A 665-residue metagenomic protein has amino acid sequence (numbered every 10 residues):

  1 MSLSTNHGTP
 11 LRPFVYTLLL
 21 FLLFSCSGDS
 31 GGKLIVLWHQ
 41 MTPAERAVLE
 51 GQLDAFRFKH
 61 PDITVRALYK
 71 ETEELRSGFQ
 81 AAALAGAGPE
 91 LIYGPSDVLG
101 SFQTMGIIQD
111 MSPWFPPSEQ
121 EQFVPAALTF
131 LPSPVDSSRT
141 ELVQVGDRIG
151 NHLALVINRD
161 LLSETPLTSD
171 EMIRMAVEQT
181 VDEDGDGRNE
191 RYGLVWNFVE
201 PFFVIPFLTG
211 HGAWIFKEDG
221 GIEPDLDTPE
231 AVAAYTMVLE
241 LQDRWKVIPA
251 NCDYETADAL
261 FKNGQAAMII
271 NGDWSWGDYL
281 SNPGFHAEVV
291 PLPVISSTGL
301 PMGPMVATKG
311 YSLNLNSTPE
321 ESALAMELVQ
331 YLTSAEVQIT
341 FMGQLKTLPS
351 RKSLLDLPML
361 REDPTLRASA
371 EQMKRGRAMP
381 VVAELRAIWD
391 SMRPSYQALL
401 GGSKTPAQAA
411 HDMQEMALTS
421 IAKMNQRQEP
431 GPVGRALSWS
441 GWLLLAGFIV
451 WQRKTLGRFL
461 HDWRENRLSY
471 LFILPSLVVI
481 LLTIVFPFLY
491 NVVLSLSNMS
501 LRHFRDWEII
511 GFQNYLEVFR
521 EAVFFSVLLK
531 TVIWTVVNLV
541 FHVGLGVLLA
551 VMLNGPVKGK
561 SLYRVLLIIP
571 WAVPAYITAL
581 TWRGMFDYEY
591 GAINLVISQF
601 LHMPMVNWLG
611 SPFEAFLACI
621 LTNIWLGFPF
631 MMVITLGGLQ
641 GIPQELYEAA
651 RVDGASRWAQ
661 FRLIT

Functional and structural regions predicted by a protein language model:
P89-E90, S118-L161, Y192-G193, T298-P304 (+1 more regions): A structural signal for short loop-to-beta-strand junctions that line the ligand-binding cleft of periplasmic/secreted
S96-H152, D170-M175, E288-P291: Hinge/lid segment of periplasmic solute-binding proteins
A126-L131, M342-P394, A398: Long, aromatic- and glycine/proline-rich binding clefts that accommodate carbohydrate-like moieties
S137-T140, V232, E240-P249, S281-T347 (+3 more regions): Extracytoplasmic/periplasmic substrate-recognition and gating elements
S138-L153, E171-E223, A266: Extracytoplasmic/periplasmic solute-binding protein
M175-E178, G220-N251: Glycine-centered hinge/linker elements that transmit conformational signals in sensory and ligand-binding systems
R375-A446: Conserved C-terminal helix/tail region of periplasmic/extracytoplasmic solute-binding proteins
L468-T665: A structural signal for multi-pass alpha-helical bundles of membrane permease subunits that mediate small-molecule
